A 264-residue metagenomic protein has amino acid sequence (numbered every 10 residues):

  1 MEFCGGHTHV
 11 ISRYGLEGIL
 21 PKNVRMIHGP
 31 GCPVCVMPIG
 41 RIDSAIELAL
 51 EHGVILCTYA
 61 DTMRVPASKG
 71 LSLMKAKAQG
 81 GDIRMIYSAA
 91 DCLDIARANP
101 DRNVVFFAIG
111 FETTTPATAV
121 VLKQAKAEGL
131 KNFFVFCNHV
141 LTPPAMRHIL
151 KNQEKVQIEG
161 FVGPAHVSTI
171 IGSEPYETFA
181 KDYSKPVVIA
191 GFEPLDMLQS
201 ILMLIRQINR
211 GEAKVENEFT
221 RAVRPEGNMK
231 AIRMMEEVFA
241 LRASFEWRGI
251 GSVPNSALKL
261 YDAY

Functional and structural regions predicted by a protein language model:
M1-D101, T115, L122-E128, F134-F136 (+4 more regions): Metallocofactor- and cofactor-centric catalytic cores in central/energy metabolism, strongly enriched
V105-A108: Periplasmic-binding protein-like
P116-V120, R147-I149, G172-P175, Q199-I201: A short secondary-structure junction signal
F136, E154-R224: A conserved active-site cap/scaffold subdomain adjacent to cofactor or substrate pockets
V140: Conserved PLP phosphate-binding loop immediately N-terminal to the Schiff-base lysine helix in PLP-dependent enzymes
L198-Y264: Internal helical hairpin/lid segments
